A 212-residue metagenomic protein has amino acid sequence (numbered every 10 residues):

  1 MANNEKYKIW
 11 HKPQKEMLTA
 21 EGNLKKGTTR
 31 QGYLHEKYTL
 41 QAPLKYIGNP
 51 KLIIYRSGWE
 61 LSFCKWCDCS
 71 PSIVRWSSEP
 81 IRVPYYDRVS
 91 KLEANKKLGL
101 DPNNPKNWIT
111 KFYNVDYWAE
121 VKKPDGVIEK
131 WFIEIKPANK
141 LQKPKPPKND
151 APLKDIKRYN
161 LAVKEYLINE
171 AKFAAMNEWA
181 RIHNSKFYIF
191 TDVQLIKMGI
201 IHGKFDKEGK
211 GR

Functional and structural regions predicted by a protein language model:
M1-R212: Electrostatic, structured charged patches in enzyme active sites and in nucleic-acid/phosphate-binding
